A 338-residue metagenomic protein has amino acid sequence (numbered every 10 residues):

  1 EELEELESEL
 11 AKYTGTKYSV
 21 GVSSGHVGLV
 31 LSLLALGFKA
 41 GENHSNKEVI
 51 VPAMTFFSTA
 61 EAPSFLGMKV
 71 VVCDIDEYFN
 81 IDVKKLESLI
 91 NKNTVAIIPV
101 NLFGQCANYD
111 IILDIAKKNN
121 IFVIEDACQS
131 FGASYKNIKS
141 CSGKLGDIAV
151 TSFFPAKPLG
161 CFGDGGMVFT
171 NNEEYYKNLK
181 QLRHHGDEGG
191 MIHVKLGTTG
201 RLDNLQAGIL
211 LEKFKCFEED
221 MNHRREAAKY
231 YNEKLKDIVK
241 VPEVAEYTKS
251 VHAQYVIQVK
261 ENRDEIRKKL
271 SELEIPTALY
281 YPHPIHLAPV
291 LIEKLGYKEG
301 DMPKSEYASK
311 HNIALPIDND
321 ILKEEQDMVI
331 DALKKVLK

Functional and structural regions predicted by a protein language model:
E1-E9, Y13-S19, K84, A96-V100 (+3 more regions): PLP-dependent aminotransferase class I/II
E2-E48, A62-L66, V72: Phosphate-binding glycine-rich loop
V51, V72, V123-E125, T170 (+1 more regions): Hydrophobic residues in well-ordered beta-strands that form the structural core
M54-A60: Conserved coil-to-alpha-helix start sites within the AMP-binding
A62-P63, I115, P158, L205: Hydrophobic/aromatic ligand-binding patch that stacks against planar heteroaromatic rings of cofactors or nucleotides
L66, K118-N119, L273: Helix C-cap/helix->beta junction micro-motif
M68-Y78, A278: Short beta-strand->loop structural element characteristic of the AMP-binding/adenylate-forming
Y78-C161, M167-F169, E174: Active-site phosphate-binding strand-loop segment of PLP-dependent enzymes
